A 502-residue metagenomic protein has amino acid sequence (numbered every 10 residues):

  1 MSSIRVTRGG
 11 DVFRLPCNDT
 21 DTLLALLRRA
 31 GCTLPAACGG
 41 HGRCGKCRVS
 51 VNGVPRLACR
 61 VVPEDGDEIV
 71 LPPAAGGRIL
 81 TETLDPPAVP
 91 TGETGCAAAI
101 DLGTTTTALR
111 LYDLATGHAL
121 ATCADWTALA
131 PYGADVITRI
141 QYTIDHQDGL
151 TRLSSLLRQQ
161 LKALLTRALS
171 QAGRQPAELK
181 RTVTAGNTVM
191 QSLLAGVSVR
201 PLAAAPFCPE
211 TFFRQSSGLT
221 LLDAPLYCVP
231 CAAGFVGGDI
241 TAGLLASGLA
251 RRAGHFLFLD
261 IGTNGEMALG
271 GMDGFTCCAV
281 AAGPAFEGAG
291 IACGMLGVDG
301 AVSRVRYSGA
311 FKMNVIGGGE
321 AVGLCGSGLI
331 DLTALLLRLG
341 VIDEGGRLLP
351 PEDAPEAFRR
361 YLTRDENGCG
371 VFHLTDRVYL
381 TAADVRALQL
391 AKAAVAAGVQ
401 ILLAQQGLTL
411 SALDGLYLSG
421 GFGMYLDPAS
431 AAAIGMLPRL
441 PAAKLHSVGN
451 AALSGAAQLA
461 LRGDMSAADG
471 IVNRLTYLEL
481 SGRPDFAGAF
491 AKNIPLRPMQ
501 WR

Functional and structural regions predicted by a protein language model:
I4, A74, R78-T83, D223-T241 (+2 more regions): Acidic, glycine/GT-rich loop-and beta-edge segments that sit at the periphery of enzyme/chaperone cores
I4, G53-L102, T107: Fe-S ferredoxin-like electron-transfer domains and their immediately adjacent linker/connector regions across
T33-E64: Local cysteine-cluster metal-coordination motifs and their immediate loop/turn environment, predominantly Fe-S cluster
L109, G117-D135, P201-S216, A242 (+2 more regions): Glycine-rich phosphate-binding loop of actin/hexokinase-like ATP-binding domains
Q160-Q171, I240-G243, Q389-S411: Phosphate/ATP-binding catalytic cores across multiple sugar-kinase/actin-like superfamilies, primarily ASKHA
R174-C208, A429, A433-P438: Short beta-strand-loop/turn "lid" adjacent to the catalytic site in phosphate-handling enzymes
G271-D273, A404, L408-I471: Catalytic phosphate/nucleotide-handling subdomain of diverse soluble enzymes
L337-Q406: A contiguous, well-structured pocket-lining segment that forms one wall/lid of small-molecule binding clefts in soluble
